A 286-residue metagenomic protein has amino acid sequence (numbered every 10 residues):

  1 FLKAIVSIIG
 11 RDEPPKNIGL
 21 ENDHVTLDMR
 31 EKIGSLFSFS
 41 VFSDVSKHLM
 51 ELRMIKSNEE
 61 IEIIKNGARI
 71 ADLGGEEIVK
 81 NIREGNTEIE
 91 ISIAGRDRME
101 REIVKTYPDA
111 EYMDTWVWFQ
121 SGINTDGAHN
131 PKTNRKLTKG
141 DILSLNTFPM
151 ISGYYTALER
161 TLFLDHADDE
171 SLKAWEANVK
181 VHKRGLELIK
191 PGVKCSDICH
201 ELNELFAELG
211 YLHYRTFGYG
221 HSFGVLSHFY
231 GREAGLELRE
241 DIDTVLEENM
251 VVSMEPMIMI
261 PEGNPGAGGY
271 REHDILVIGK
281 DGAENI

Functional and structural regions predicted by a protein language model:
F1-I286: Active-site neighborhoods and metal-handling regions in enzymes and metal-associated proteins
